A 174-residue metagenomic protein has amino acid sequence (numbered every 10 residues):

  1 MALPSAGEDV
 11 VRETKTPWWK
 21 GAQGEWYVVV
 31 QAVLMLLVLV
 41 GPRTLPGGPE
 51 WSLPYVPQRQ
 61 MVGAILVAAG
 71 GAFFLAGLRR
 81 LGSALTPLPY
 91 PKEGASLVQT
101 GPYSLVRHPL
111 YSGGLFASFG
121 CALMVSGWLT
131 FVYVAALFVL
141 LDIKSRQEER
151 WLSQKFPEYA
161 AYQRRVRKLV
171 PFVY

Functional and structural regions predicted by a protein language model:
M1-Q99, F116-Y174: Membrane-anchoring alpha-helices and their flanking helix-loop junctions
A95-L105, L110-Y111: Solvent-exposed interhelical
